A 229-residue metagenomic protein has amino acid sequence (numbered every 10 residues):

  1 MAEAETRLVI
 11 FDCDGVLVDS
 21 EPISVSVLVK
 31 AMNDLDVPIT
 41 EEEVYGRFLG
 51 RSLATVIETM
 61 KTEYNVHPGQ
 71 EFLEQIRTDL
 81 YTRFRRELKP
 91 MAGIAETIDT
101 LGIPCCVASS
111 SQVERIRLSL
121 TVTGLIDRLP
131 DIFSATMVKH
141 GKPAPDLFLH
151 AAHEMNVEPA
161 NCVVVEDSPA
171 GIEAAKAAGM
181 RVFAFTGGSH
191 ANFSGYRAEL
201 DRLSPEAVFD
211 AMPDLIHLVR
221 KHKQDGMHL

Functional and structural regions predicted by a protein language model:
A2-G46: Active-site neighborhood of HAD-like aspartate-dependent phosphohydrolases
A2-R7, A95, D99, Q112-V113 (+1 more regions): Asp-based, Mg2+/Mn2+-dependent phosphohydrolase catalytic module
I23, F48, S52, Q75 (+5 more regions): Short beta->alpha linker loops
V25, V29, L53-E58, L73 (+2 more regions): An amphipathic alpha-helix signature
K30-L35, G93-I103: A short, Lys/Arg-enriched amphipathic alpha-helix followed by its capping loop at the start of a domain
A31-M32, S52-V66, S119, A152 (+1 more regions): Helix-loop "lid/cap" segments that line or gate small-molecule binding pockets
D34-P38, Y64-P68, G124-R128, N156-V157: Short helix-capping segments at alpha-helix termini
P38, E58-E96: Metal-dependent phosphoesterase signature
